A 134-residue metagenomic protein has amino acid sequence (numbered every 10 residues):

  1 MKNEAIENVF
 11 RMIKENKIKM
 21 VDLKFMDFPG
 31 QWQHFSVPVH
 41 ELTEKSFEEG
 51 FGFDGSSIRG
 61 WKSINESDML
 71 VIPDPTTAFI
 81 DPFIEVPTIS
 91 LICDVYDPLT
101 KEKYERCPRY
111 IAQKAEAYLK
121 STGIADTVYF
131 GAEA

Functional and structural regions predicted by a protein language model:
M1-A134: ATP/Mg2+-dependent ligation/transfer catalytic cores
